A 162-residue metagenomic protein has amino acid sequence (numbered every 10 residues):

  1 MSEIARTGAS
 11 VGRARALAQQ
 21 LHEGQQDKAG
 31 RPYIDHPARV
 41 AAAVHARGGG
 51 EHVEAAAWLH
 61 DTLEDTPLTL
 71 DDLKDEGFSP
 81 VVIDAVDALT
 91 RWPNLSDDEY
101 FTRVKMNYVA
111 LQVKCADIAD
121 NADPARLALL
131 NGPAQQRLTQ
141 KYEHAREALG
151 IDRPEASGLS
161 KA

Functional and structural regions predicted by a protein language model:
M1-A162: Active-site helical microenvironments for divalent-metal-assisted chemistry
